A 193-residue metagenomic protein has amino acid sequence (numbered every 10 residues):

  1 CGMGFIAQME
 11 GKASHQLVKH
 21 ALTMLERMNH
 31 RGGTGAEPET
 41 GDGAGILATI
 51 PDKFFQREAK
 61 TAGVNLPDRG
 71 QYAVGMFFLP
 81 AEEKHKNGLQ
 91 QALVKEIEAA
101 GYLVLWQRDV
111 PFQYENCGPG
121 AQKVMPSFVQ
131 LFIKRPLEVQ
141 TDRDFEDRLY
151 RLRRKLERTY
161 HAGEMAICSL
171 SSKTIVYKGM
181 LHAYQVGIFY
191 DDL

Functional and structural regions predicted by a protein language model:
G2-L193: N-terminal segments that mediate ammonia production and transfer in glutamine-dependent amidotransferase systems
